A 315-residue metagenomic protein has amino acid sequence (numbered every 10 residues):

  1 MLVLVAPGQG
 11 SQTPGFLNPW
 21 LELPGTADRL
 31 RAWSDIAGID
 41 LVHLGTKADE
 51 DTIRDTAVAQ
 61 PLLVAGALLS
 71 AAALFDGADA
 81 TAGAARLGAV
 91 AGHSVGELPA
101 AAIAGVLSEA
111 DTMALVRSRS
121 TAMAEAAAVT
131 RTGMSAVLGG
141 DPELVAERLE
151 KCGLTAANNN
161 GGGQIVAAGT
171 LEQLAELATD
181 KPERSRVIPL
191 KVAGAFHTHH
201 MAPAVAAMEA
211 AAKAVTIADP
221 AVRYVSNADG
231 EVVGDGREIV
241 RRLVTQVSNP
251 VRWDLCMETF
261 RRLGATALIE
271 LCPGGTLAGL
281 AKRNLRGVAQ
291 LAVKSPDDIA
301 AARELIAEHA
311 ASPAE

Functional and structural regions predicted by a protein language model:
M1-L144, L190, A267-D297: FabD-like malonyl-/acyl-CoA
M1-L2, A82-G83, A307-E315: Short, low-complexity, intrinsically disordered N-terminal peptides in bacterial proteins
Q9-S11, A37, A78-D79, I103-S248: Alpha/beta catalytic cores of group-transfer enzymes, especially the acyltransferase/condensing modules of polyketide
L62-G66, Q173, A207, R252: Charged catalytic carboxylate motif
D76, V251-T259: A short, well-structured juxtamembrane/interface segment
E231, P250, G274-T276: Short Gly/Pro-enriched loop/turn and capping motifs at secondary-structure junctions
R261-G264: Non-catalytic positions within long, well-ordered alpha-helices that form the structural scaffold/packing of enzyme
A289-P313: Short, flexible loop segments at boundaries between secondary-structure elements
